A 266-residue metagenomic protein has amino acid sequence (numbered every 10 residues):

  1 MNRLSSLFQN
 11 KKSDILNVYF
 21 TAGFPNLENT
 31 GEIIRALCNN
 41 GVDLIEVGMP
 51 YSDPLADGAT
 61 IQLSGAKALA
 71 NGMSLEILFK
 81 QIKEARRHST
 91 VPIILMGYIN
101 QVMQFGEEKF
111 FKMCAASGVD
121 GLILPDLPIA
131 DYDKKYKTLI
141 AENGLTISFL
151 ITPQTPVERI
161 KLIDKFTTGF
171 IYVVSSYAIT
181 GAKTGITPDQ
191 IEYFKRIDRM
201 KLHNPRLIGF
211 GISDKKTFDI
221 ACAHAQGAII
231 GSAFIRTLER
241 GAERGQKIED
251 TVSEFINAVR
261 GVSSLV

Functional and structural regions predicted by a protein language model:
M1-N10, L27, S52-L63, A70-K83 (+6 more regions): Active-site-adjacent beta->alpha loops and helix N-cap segments on the catalytic face of soluble alpha/beta enzymes
L16-F20, I45-V47, I93-G97, L122-L124 (+4 more regions): Hydrophobic faces of well-ordered beta-strands that scaffold small-molecule active sites in alpha/beta enzyme cores
V18, L37, I45-G48, C114 (+3 more regions): Conserved, mostly hydrophobic/aromatic
L27-L37, T155-F166, I212-A228: Catalytic cores of alpha/beta
G41, C114-G121, I140-I147, K165-V173 (+1 more regions): Glycine-enriched alpha-helix->loop->beta-strand junction motifs that scaffold or abut catalytic
V42-D53, G121-D131, Y172-A182, H224-R244: Glycine-rich phosphate-binding active-site loops on the catalytic face of alpha/beta enzymes
L78, K195-N204, S213-D219, A223-V266: Alpha/beta catalytic cores of nucleotide-metabolism and tRNA/nucleoside-modifying enzymes
K165-I191, M200: Active-site rim beta-loop-alpha module in soluble metabolic enzymes
